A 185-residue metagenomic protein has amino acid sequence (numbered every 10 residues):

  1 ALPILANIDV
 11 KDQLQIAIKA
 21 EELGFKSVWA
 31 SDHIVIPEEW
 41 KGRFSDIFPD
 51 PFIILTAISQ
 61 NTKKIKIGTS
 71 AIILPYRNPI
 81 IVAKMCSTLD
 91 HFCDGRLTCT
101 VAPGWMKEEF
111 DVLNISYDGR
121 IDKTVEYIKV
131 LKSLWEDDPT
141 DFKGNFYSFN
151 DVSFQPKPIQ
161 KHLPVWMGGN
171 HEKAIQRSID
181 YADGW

Functional and structural regions predicted by a protein language model:
A1-L2, V28-A30, K66-T69, L97-V101 (+2 more regions): Hydrophobic faces of well-ordered beta-strands that scaffold small-molecule active sites in alpha/beta enzyme cores
A1-L5, S70-I72, I115: Short strand-loop junctions, especially beta-strand C-caps/beta-turns that link beta-sheets to coils or alpha-helices
A1-N61, K157-L163: N-terminal beta1-alpha1-beta2 module of alpha/beta enzyme domains
E22-F25, K129, D183: Charged, amphipathic alpha-helical interaction segments
L23, K63-I65, C93, Y181: Helix C-cap/helix->beta junction micro-motif
E38-G42, P75-Y181: Internal, glycine-rich beta/alpha segment that forms the wall or movable "lid" of small-molecule/cofactor binding
I53-P75: Structural motif corresponding to the early beta-alpha repeats
